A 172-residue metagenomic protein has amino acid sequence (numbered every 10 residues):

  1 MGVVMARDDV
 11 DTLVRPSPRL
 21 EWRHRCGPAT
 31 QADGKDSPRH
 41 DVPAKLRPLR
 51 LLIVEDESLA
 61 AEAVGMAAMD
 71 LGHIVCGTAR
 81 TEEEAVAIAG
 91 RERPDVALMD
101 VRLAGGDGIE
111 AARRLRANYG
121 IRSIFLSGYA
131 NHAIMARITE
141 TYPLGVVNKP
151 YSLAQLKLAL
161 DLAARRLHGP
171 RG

Functional and structural regions predicted by a protein language model:
E57-G77: Two-component/phosphorelay signaling modules centered on CheY-like receiver
T78-V96: Acidic, metal-coordinating helix/loop segments flanking the phosphotransfer/catalytic sites of two-component signaling
T81, D107-E110: Acidic catalytic/metal-coordinating carboxylates
D100, S127: Active-site residues of response regulator receiver
A104: The feature encodes the CheY-like receiver
G108, I138-V147: As written
I109-I121: Short amphipathic alpha-helix used as the core "switch/output" element in two-component signaling
A133, Y151-A164, H168: C-terminal output helix
